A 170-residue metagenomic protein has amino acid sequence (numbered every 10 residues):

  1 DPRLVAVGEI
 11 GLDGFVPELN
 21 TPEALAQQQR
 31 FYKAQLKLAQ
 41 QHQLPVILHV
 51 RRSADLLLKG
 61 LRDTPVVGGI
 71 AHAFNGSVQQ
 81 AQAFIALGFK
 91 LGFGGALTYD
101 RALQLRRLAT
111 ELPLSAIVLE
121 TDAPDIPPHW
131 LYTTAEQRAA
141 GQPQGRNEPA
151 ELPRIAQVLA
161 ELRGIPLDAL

Functional and structural regions predicted by a protein language model:
D1-P45, L87-K90, G95-D100: Active-site gating/metal-coordination segments in enzymes
D1-R3, L38-P45, T64, V158 (+2 more regions): A structural motif corresponding to the C-terminal end of an alpha-helix and its immediate exit/capping segment
D1-V5, D63-A71, N75-S77, S115: Structural recognition of alpha->loop->beta junctions
A6, L12-F15, V78-Q79, I85-A169: H/E-rich (His + Asp/Glu) clusters that bind or coordinate divalent metals
L19, V46, V50-T64, I70-A71 (+2 more regions): Distinct, well-ordered alpha-helical segments
P22-K33, R51, R146-P153, D168: Non-membrane alpha-helical structural segments and their capping/turn regions in soluble enzymes
Q35, L57, A156-L159: Aromatic/hydrophobic pocket-lining residues that form π-stacking "cages" and hydrophobic walls in ligand
V46-L48, G69-I70, L91-F93, A169: Short catalytic-loop micro-motif centered on adjacent basic/acidic residues
